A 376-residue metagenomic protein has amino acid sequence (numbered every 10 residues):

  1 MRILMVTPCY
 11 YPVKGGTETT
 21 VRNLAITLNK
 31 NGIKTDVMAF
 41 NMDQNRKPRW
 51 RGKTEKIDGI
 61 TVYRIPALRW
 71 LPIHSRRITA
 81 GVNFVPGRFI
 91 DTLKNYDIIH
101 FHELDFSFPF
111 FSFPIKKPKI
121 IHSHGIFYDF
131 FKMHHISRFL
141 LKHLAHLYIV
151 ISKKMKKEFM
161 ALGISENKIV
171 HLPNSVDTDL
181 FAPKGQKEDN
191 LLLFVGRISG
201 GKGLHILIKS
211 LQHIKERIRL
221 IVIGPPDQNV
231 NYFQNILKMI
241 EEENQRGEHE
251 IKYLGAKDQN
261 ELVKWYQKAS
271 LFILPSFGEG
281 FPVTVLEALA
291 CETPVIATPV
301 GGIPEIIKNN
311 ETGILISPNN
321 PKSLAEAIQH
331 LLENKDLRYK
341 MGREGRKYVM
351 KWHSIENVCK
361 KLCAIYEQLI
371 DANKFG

Functional and structural regions predicted by a protein language model:
T19, N190, R197-H213, Q234 (+2 more regions): A conserved mid-protein helix/loop that constitutes part of the nucleotide-sugar donor-binding site
R49, I221-E248, N260-E261, L337: Short, structured helix-loop element that forms part of the nucleotide-activated donor/catalytic region
F101-S107, S123: Short His-centered aromatic/hydrophobic patch
K154, S175: Carbohydrate-associated surface elements
A256, K264-A269: Short alpha-helical donor nucleotide-sugar binding micro-motif in glycosyltransferases
F277: Aromatic "clamp/platform" in nucleotide-sugar-dependent glycosyltransferases that forms part of the donor/acceptor
P294-A297: Short hydrophobic beta-strand element within catalytic cores of glycosyltransferases and related nucleotide-activated
N309-N310, I314-P321, H330-K335: Conserved acidic donor-binding segment of nucleotide-sugar-dependent glycosyltransferases
